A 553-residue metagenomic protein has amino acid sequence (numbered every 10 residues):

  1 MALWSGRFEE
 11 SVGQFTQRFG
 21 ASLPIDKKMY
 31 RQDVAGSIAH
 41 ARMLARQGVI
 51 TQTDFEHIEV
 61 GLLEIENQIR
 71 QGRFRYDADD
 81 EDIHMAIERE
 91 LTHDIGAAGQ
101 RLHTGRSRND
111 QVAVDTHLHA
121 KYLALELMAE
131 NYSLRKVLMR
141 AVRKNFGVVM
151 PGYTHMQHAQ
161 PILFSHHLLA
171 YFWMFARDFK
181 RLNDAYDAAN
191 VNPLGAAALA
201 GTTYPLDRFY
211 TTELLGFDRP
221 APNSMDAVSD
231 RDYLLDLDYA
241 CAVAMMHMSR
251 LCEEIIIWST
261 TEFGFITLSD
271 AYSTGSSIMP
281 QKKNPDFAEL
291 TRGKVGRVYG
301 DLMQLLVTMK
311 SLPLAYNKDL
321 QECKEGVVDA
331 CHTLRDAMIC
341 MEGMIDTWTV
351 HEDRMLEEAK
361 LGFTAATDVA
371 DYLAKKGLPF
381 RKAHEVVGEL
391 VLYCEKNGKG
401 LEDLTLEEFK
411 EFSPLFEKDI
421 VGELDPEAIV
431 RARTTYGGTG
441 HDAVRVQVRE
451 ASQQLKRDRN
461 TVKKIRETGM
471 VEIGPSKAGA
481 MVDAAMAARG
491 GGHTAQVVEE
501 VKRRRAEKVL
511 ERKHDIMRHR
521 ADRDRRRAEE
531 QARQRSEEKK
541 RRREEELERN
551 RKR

Functional and structural regions predicted by a protein language model:
M1-G201, L206-E213, A271-G275, D286 (+5 more regions): A helix-coil-helix interface module used to build multimeric assemblies and to scaffold catalytic/cofactor sites
M1-G36, A97-A98, M279-V498, K508: Glycine-rich cofactor/substrate-binding loops
H40, G61, I65-Q68, E90 (+17 more regions): Generic, well-ordered alpha-helical scaffold segments in large soluble proteins
H40-I50, L163-H166, L235-V243, D368-G377: Short, well-ordered beta-strand elements within core beta-sheets of diverse protein domains
I69, L138, V142-N145, F179-L182 (+11 more regions): Leucine-rich amphipathic alpha-helices with coiled-coil/heptad-repeat character
H117, K121-M128, Y132, S165 (+9 more regions): Short amphipathic alpha-helical segments with heptad-repeat character
L215-V307: Acidic, glycine-rich loop-and-beta core segments that form the ion-binding/anion-interacting portion of active sites
A487, A495-R553: Long, low-complexity, compositionally biased polyampholytic IDRs enriched for Lys/Glu and Gln/Arg
